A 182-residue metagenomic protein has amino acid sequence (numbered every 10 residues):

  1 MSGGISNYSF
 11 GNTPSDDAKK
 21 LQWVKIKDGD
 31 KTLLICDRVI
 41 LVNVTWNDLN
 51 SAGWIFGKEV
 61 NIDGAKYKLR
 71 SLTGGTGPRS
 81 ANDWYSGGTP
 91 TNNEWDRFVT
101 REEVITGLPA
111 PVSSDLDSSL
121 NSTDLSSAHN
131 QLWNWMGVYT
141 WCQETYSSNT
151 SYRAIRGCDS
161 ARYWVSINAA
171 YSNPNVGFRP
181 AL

Functional and structural regions predicted by a protein language model:
M1-C36, A181: GGW-centered surface loops in extracellular recognition modules
I26-I55: Aromatic- and glycine-enriched beta-alpha-beta binding-site module
I40-V42, W54, N61-L182: C-terminal, surface-exposed recognition/capping segments
